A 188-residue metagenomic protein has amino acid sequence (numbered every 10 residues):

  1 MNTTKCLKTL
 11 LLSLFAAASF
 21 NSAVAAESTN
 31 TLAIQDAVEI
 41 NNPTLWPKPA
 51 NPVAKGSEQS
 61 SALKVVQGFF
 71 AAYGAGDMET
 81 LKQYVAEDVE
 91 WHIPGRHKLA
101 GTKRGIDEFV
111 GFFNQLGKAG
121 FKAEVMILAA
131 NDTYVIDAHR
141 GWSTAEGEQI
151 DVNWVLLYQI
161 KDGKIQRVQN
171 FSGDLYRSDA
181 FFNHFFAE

Functional and structural regions predicted by a protein language model:
N2-L11: Bacterial N-terminal signal peptides that target proteins for export
A17-V24: C-terminal segment of classical bacterial N-terminal signal peptides
A26-E79, Q83, F186-E188: Short, low-complexity N-terminal intrinsically disordered segments enriched in polar/charged residues
D36-E39, L157-F181: Short beta-strand edge/turn micro-motifs at domain boundaries
V66-F69, T80-K82, V89, G105 (+4 more regions): Hydrophobic pocket/interface hotspot
Q83-N131: A solvent-exposed, acidic/Ser-Thr-rich amphipathic alpha-helical stretch
F121-A123, Q149-L156: Short, surface-exposed coil-to-beta transition loops
D132-G141: A short hydrophobic beta-strand element
